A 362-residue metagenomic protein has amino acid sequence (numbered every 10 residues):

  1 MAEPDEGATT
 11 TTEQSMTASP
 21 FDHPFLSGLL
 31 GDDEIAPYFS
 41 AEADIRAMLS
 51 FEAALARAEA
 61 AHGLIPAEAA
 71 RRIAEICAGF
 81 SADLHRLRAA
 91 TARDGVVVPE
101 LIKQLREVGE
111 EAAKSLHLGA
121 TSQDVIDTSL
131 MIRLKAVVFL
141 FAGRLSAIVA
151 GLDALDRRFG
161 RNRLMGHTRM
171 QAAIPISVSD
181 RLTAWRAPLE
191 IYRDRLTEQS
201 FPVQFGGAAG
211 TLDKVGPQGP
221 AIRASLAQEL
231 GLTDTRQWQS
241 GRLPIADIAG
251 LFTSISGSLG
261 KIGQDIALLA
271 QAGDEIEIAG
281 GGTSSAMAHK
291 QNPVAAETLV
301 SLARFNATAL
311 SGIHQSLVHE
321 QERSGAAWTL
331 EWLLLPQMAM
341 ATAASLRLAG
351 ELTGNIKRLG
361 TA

Functional and structural regions predicted by a protein language model:
P4, Q14-S15: Cationic, low-complexity basic patches in intrinsically disordered or flexible, solvent-exposed regions
G7-A8: Residue-identity detector for glycine
S15-G206, L212, P220-R223, T283 (+1 more regions): A helix-coil-helix interface module used to build multimeric assemblies and to scaffold catalytic/cofactor sites
E75-L84, I278-H289, G325, A362: Short, mixed-charge aromatic SLiMs
L130-G143, A150, R157, M170-H319 (+2 more regions): Charged, flexible cofactor/metal-binding loops and thiol motifs
F159, R163-G166, I313, L317-S324 (+1 more regions): Secondary-structure edge/capping motif, primarily at the C-terminal ends of alpha-helices and the immediately following
A344, A349-A362: Generic long, charged, amphipathic alpha-helical segments
